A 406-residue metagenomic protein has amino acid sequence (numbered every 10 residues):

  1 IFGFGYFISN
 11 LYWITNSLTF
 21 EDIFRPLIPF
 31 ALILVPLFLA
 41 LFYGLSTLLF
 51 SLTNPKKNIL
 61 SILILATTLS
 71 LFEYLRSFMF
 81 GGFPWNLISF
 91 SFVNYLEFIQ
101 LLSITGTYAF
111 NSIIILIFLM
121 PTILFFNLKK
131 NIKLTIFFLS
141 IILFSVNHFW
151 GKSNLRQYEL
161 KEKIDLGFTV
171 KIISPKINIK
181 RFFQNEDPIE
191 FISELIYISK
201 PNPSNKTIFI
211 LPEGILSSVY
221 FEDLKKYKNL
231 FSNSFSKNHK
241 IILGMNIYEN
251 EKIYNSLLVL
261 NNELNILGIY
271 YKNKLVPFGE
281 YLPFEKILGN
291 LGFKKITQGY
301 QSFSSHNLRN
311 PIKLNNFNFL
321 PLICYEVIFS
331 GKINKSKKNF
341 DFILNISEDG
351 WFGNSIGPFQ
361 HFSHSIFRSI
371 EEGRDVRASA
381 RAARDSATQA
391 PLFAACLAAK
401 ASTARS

Functional and structural regions predicted by a protein language model:
I1-Y158, N354, S365-S369, D375 (+2 more regions): Membrane-embedded alpha-helical bundles of multi-pass enzymes that act on lipidic or dolichyl-linked glycan substrates
E21-D22, P84, I88-F92, D187 (+4 more regions): Flexible domain-boundary/linker segments
I28, S91, L124, I192-E194 (+3 more regions): A generic membrane alpha-helix/interface feature
A31, N94, N127, S234 (+2 more regions): Juxtamembrane helix-loop transition sites at the ends of transmembrane segments in multi-pass membrane proteins
P55-K57, L128-I132, N205, L260 (+2 more regions): Generic cytosolic/nucleocytoplasmic N-terminal low-complexity/intrinsically disordered segments
L63, L96, N316, A390-F393: Residue-level detector of transmembrane insertion/anchoring sites
L155-R384: Soluble catalytic domains of enzymes that build or remodel membrane lipids, polysaccharides, and related
A382-S406: Low-acidity, Ser/Thr- and Arg-rich intrinsically disordered low-complexity segments
